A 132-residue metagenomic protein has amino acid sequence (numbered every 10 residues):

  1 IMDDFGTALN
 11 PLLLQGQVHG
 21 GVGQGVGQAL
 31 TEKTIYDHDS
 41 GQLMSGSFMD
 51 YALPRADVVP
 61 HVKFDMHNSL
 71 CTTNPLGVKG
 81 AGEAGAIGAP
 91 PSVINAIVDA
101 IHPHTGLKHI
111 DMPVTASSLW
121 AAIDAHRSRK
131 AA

Functional and structural regions predicted by a protein language model:
I1-A132: Cofactor-binding beta-sheet edge motifs in enzyme active sites
